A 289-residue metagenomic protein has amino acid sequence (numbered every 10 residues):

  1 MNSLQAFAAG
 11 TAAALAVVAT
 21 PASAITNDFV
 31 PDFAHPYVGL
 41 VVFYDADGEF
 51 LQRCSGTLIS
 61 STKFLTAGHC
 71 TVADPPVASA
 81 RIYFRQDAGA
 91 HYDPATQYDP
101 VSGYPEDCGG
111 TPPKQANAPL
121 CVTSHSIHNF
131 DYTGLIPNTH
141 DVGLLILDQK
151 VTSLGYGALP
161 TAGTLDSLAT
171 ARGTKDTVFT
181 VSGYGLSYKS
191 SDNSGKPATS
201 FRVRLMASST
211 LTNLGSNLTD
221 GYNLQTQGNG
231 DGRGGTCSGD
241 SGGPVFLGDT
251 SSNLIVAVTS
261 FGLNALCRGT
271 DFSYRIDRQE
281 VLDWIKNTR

Functional and structural regions predicted by a protein language model:
M1-A9: Bacterial N-terminal signal peptides that target proteins for export
G10-A12, A22: Cleavable N-terminal signal peptides
V17-P21: N-terminal signal peptide c-region/cleavage motif recognized by signal peptidases
I25, P31-V41, Q52-G109, S200-S216 (+1 more regions): C-terminal subregion of chymotrypsin/trypsin-like serine protease catalytic domains
T26-F33, G48, V77-D166: Conserved catalytic-core segment of clan PA serine endopeptidases
L40-D45, N229: Short beta-strand segments that buttress and anchor functional surface loops
V42-Y44, G183-S187, F261: Generic short beta-strand segments
T139-R233, F272, R278-L282: Chymotrypsin/trypsin-fold serine protease catalytic domain
